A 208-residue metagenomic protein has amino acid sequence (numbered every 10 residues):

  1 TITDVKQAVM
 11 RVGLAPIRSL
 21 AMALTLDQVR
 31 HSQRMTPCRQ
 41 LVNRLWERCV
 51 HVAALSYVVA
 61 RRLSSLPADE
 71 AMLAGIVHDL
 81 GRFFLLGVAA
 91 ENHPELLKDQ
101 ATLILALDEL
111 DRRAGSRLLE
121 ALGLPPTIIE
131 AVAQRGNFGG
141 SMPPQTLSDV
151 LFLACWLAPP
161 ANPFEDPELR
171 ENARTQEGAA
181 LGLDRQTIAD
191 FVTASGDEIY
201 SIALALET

Functional and structural regions predicted by a protein language model:
T1-E95, D99-T175: Conserved alpha-helical "signature site" that marks functionally important helical segments or helix/loop junctions
E177-T208: Terminal helices and disordered tails flanking the catalytic cores of nucleotide-processing hydrolases
